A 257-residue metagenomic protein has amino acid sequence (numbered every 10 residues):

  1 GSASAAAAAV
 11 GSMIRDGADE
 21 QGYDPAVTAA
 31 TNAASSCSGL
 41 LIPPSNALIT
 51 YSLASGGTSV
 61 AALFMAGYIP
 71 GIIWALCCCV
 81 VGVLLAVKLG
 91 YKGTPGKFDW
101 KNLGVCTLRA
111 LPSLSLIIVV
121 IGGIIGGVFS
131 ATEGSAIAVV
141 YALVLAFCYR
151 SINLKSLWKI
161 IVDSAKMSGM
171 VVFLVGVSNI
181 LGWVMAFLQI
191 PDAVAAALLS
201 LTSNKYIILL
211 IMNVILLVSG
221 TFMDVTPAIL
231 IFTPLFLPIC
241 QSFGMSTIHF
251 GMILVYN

Functional and structural regions predicted by a protein language model:
G1-N257: Alpha-helical transmembrane segments of multi-pass membrane transport proteins
